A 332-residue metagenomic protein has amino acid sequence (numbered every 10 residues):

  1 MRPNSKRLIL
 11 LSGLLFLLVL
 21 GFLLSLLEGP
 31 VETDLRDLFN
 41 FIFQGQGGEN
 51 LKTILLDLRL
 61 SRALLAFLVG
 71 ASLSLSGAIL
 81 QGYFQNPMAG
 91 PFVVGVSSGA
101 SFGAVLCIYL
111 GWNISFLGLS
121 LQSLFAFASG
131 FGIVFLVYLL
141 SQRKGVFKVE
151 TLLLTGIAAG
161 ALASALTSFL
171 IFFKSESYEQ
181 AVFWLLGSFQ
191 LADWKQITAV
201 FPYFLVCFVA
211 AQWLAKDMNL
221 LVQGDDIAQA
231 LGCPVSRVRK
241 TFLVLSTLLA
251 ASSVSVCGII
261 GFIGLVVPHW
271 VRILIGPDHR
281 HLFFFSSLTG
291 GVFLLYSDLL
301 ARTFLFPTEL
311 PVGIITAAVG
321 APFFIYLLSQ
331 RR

Functional and structural regions predicted by a protein language model:
M1-R332: Alpha-helical transmembrane segments in inner-membrane proteins
